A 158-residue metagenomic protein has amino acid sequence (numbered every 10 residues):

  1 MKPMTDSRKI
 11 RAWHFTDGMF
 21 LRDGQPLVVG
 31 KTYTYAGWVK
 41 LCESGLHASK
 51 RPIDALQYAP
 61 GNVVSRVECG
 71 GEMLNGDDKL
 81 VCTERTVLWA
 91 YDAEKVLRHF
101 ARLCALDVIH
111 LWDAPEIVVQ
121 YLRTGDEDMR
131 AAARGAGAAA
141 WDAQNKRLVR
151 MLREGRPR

Functional and structural regions predicted by a protein language model:
M1-R158: Short, glycine-biased loop/turn motifs at secondary-structure junctions and in low-complexity Ser/Thr/Pro-rich termini
